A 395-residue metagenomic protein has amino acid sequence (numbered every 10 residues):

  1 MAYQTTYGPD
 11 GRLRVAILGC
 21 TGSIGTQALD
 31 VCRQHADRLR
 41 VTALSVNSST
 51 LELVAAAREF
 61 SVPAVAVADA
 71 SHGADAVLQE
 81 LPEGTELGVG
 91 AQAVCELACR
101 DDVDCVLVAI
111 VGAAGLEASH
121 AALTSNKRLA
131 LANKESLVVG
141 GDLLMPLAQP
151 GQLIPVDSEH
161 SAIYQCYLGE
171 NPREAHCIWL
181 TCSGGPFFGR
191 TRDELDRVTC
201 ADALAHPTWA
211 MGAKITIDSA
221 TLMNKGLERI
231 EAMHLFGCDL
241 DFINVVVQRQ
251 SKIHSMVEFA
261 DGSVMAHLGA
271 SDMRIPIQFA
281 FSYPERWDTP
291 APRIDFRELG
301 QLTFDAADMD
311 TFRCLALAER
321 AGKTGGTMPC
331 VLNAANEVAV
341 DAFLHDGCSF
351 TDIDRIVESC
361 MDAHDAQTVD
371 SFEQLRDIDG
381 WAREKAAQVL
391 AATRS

Functional and structural regions predicted by a protein language model:
M1-S395: Catalytic, metal-anchored helix/loop core of enzyme active sites in primary metabolism
